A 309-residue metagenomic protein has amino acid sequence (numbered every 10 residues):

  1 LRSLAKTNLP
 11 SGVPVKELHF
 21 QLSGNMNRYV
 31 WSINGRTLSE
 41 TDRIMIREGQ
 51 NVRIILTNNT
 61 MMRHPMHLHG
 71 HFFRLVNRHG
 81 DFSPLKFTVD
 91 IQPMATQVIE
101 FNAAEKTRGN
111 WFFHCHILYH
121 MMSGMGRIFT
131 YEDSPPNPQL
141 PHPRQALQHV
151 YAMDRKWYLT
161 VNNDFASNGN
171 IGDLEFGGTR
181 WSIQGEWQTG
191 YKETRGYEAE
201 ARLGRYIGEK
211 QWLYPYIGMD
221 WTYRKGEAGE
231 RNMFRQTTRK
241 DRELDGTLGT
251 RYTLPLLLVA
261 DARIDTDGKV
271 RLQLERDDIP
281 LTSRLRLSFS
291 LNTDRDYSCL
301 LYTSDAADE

Functional and structural regions predicted by a protein language model:
L1-L159, N163, G169-I171: Copper-binding active sites and cupredoxin-like electron-transfer domains, recognizing His/Cys-rich ligand loops
N8, D42-I44, V89, Y151-M153 (+8 more regions): Outer-membrane beta-barrel proteins
S23, G249-Y252: A structural motif
G24, N59, F165-S167, F176-R180 (+1 more regions): A generic beta-sheet turn/junction motif
L159-N163, I183-G185, L213-I217, L258-A262 (+1 more regions): Transmembrane beta-strands of outer-membrane beta-barrel proteins
N162-I171, Q188-A199, E209, W221-A228 (+5 more regions): Solvent-exposed loop/turn segments connecting transmembrane beta-strands in outer-membrane beta-barrel proteins
T179-W181, Y206-W212, T253-L257, I279-R284: Outer-membrane beta-barrel channels and translocator barrels
Y302-E309: Conserved small/polar residues in nucleotide/adenosyl-binding loops
